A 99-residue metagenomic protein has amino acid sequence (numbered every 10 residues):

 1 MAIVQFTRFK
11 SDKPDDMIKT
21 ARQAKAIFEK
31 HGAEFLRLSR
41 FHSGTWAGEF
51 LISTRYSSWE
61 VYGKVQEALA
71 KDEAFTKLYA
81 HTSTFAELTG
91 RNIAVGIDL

Functional and structural regions predicted by a protein language model:
M1-T76, H81-L99: Short S/T/G/P-rich N-terminal loop/turn motif that feeds into the first structured element of a domain
